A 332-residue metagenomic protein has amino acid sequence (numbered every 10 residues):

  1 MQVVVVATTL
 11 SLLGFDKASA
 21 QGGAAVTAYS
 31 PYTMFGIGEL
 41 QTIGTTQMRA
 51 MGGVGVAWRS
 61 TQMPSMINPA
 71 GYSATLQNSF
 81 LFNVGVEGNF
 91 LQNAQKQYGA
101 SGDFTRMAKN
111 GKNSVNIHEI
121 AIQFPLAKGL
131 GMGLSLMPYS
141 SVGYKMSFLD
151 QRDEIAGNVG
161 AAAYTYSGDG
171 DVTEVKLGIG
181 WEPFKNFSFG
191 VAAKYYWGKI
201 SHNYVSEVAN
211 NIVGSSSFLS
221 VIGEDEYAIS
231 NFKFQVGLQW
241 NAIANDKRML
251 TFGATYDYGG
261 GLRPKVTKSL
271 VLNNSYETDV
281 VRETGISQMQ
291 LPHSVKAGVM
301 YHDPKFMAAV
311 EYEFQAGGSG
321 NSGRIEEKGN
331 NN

Functional and structural regions predicted by a protein language model:
M1-G22: Bacterial Sec-dependent N-terminal signal peptides
K17-P138: N-terminal, post-signal peptide beta-strand-biased segments of exported outer-membrane/organellar beta-barrel and other
A18-A50, A121-N332: Outer-membrane beta-barrel porins/channels
